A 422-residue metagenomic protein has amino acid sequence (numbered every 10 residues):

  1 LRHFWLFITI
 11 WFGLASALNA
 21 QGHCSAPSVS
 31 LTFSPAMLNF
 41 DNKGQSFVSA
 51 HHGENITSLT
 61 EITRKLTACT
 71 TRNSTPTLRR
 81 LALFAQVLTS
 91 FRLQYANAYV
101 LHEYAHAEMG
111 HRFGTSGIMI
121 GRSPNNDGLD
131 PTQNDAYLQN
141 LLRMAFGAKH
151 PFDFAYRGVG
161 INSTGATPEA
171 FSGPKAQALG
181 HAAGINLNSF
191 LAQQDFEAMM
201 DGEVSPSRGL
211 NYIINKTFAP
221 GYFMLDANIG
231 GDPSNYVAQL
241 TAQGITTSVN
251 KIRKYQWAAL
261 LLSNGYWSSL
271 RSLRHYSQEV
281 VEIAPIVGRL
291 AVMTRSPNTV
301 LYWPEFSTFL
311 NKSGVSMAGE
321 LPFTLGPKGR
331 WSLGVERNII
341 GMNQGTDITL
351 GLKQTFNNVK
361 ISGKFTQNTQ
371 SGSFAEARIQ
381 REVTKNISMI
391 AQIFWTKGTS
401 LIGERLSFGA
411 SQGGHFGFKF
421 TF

Functional and structural regions predicted by a protein language model:
W5-A15: Bacterial N-terminal signal peptides
G22-Q94, M119-M144: Auxiliary, metal-adjacent structural segments of Zn-dependent hydrolase domains
H23-A26, T32-F40, F47, Y137-L262: Metalloprotease/metallohydrolase-associated module, dominated by Zn2+-dependent proteases
L88-E169: Small-residue-rich helix-interface/hinge motifs
I214-G326: C-terminal membrane-associated helical module and adjoining short loops/tails
T308-K312, V335-G341, Q354-N358, F365-S371 (+2 more regions): Transmembrane beta-strands of outer-membrane beta-barrel pores
V315-L321, L350-L352, I379, F408-F422: Outer-membrane beta-barrel "beta-signal"
T324-L333, T355-G363, T384-A391: Repeated loop/turn-to-beta-strand initiation elements of outer-membrane beta-barrel proteins
